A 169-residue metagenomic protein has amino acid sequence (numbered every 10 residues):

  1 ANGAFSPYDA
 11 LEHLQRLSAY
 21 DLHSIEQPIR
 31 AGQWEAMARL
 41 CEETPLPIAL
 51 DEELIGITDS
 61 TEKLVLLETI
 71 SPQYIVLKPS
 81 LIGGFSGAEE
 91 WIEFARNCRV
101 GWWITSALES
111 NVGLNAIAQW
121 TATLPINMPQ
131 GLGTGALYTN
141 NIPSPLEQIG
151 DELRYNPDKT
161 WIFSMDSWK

Functional and structural regions predicted by a protein language model:
A1-Q119, Y138-I149: Catalytic core of soluble alpha/beta enzymes
A107-K169: Flexible C-terminal active-site loop/helix
